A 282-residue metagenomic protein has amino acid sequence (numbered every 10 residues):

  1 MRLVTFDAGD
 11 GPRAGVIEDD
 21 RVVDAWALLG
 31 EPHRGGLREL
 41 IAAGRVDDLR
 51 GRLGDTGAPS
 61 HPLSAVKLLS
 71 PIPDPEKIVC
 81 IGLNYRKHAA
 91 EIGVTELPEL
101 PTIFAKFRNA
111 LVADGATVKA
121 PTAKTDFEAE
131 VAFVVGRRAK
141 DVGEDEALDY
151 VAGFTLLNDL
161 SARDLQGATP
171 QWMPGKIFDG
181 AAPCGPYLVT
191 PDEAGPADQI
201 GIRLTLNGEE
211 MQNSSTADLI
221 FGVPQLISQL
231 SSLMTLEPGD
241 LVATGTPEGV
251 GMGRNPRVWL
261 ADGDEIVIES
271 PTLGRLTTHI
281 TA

Functional and structural regions predicted by a protein language model:
M1-L97, V267: N-terminal non-catalytic cap/leader segment that marks the start of a structured domain
V4, L68-S70, E91-V94, T117-T125 (+4 more regions): A generic local secondary-structure boundary/capping motif
T5-D7, K106-R108, G115, A129-V131 (+5 more regions): Short, structured patches in soluble enzyme cores that scaffold and shape functional sites
G9-D10, H61, K67, P71 (+2 more regions): Catalytic-pocket segment enriched in acidic/His residues
A25-L29, V94-T95, G143-T155: Short Gly/aromatic-enriched secondary-structure transition segments
T95, T102-A120, A139-K140, G180-V189 (+1 more regions): Short catalytic-site patches enriched in acidic/histidine residues that coordinate or position cofactors/metals
E96-A113, F127, A261-T272: Structural signature of FAD isoalloxazine-binding scaffolds in flavoprotein oxidoreductases
